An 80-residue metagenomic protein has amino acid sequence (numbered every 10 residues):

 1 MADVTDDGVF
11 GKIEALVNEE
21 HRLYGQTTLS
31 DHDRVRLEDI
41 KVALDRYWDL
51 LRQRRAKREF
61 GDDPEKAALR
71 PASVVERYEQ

Functional and structural regions predicted by a protein language model:
M1-Q80: Extended, charge-rich alpha-helical interface modules
